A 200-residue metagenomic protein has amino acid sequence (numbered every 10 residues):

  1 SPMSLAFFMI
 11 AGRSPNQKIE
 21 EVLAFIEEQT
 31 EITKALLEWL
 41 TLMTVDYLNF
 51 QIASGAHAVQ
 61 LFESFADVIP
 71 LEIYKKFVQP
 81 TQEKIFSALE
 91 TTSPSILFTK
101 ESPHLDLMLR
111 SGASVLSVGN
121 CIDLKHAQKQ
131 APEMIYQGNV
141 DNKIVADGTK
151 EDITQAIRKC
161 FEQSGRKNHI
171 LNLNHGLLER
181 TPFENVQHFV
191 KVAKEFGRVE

Functional and structural regions predicted by a protein language model:
S1-E200: Active-site loop segments of alpha/beta catalytic cores
